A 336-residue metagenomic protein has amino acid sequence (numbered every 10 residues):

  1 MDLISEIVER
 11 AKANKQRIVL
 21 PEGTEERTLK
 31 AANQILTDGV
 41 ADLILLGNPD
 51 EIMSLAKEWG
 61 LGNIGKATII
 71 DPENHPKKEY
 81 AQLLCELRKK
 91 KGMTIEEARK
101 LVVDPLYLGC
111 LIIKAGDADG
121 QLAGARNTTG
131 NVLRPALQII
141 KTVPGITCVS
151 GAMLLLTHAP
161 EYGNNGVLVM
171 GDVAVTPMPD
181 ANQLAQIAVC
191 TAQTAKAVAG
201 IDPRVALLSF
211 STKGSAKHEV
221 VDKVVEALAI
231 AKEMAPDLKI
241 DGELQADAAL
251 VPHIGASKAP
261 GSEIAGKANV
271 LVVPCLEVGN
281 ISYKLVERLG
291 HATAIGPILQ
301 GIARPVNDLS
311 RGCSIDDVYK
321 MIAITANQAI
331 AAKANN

Functional and structural regions predicted by a protein language model:
M1-A265, V270-N336: Anion-binding alpha/beta catalytic cores of soluble intermediary-metabolism enzymes, centered on
